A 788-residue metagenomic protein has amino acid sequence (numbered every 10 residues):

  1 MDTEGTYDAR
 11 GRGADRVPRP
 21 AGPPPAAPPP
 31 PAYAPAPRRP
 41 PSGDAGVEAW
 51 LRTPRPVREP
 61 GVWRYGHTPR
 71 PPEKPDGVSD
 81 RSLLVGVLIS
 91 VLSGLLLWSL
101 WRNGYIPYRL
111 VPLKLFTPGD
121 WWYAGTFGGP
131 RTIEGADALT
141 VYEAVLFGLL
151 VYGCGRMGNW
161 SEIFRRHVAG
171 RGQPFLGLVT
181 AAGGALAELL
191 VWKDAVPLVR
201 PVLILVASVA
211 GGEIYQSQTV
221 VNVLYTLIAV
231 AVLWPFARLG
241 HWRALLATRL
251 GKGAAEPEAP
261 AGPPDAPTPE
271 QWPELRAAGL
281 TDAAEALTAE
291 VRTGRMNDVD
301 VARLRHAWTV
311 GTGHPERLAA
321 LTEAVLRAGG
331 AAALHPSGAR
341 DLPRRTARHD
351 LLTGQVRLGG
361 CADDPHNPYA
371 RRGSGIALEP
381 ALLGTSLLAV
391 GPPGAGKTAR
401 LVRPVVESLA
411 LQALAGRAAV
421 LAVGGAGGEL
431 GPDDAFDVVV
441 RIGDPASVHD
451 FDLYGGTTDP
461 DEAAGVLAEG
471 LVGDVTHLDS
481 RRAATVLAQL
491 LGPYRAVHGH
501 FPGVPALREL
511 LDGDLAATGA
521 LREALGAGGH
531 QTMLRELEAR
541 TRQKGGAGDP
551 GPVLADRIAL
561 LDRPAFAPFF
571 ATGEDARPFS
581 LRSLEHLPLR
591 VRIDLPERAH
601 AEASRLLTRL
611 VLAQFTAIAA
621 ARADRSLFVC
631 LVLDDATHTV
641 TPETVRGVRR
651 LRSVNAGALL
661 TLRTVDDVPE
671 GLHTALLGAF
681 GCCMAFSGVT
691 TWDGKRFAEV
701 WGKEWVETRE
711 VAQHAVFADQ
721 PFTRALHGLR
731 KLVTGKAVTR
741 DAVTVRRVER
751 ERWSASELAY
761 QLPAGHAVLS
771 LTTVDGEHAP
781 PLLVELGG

Functional and structural regions predicted by a protein language model:
M1-S90, G94-V390, L769: Basic- and hydrophobic-enriched, low-structure N-terminal and domain-boundary segments that flank ATP-binding catalytic
W50-L51, A715-G788: Conserved P-loop NTPase motor module
W122, A377-L382, P460-A464, R522-Q531 (+1 more regions): Active-site-adjacent bridging/hinge elements
Q355-Q489, A698: Switch/coupling segment of Walker-type NTPase motor domains
D363-S386, P393-G396, E574-L589, A601 (+4 more regions): Active-site-adjacent "gating/activation" loops or surface patches in catalytic cores
A389, G394, G548, D594-L726 (+2 more regions): Conserved P-loop NTPase motor cores
F436-F570, D719-R740, E749: Helical/strand "switch-coupling" subdomains that flank nucleotide/phosphate-binding cores, especially in P-loop NTPases
L537-L607, A617-A620: Conserved P-loop NTPase mechanochemical-coupling segment
